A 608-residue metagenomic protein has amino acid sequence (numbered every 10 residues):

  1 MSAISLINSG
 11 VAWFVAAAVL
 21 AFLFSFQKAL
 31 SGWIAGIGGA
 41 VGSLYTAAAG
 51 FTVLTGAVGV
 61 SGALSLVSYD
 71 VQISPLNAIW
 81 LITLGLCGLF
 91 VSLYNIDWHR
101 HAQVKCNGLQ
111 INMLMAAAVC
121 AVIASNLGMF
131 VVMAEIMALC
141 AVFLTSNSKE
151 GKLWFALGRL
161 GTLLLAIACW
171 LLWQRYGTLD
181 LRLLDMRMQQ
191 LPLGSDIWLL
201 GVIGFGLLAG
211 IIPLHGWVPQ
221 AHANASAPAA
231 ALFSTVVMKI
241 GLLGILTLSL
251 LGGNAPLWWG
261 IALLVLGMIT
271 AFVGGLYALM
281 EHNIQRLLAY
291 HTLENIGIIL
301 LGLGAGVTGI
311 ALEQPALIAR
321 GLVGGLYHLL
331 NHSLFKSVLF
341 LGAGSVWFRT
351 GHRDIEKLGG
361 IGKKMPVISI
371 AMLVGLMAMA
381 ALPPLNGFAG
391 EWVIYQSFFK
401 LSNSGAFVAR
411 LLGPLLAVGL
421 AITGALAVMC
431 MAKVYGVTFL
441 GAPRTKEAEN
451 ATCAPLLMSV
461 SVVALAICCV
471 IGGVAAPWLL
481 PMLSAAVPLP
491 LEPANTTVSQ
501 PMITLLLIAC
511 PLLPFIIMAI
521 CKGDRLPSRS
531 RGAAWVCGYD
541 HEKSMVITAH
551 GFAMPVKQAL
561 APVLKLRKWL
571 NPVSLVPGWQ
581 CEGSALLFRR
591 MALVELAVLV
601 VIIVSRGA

Functional and structural regions predicted by a protein language model:
M1-S9, A16-L109, G177-Q189, A485 (+2 more regions): Transmembrane helix-loop-helix hairpins at membrane boundaries of multipass inner-membrane proteins
S2-L6, S68-N77, G128, L184-L191 (+3 more regions): Interfacial loop-to-helix junctions that mark the boundaries of transmembrane helices in multi-pass membrane
A18-F22, G275, V434, L513-G523 (+1 more regions): Alpha-helical transmembrane segments
K28-G39, K152-R159, Q285, A289 (+3 more regions): Alpha-helical transmembrane segments and their helix-start/interface "positive-inside/aromatic belt" motifs in integral
I37-G50, G161-C169, M372-P384, S461-W478 (+1 more regions): Hydrophobic alpha-helical membrane-insertion segments
A57-L66, R182-M186, V393-V408, W478-V498: Membrane-interfacial helical/loop segments at transmembrane boundaries in membrane proteins
F90-R100, K105-F130, L139-N450: Hydrophobic transmembrane alpha-helices and their helix-loop junctions in integral membrane proteins
L479-L505, C521-A608: Aromatic-capped, Gly/Pro-kinked transmembrane alpha-helices
